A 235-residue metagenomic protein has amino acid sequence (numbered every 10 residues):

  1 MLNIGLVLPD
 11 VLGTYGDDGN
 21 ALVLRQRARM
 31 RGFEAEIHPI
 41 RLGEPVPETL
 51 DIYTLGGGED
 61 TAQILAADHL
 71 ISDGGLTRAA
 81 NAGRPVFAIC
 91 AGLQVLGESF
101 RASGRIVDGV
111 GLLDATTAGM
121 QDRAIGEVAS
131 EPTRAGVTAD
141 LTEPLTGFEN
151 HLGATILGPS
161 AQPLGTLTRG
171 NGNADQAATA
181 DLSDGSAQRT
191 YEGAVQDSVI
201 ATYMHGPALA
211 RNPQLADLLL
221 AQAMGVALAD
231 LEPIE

Functional and structural regions predicted by a protein language model:
M1, T49-L50, A82-R84, R105-D108 (+2 more regions): Short coil/turn connectors at secondary-structure junctions
M1-N81, T116, A210-E235: N-terminal beta1-alpha1 cap of cysteine-dependent amidohydrolase-like domains
L6, I37, L112, G147-E149 (+1 more regions): Conserved beta-strand scaffold positions in the cores of enzyme catalytic domains, especially in NTP/NDP-utilizing
L8-D10, L152-A154, G206-A208: Glycine-rich beta-alpha junction loops
T54-L55, A88, T202: Redox-cofactor binding/interface segments in oxidoreductases and associated redox assembly factors
D60-G136: Cysteine-nucleophile active-site neighborhood
R105-G193: Pocket-forming structural segment of enzyme catalytic cores
S186-M224: A glycine-centered loop/beta-turn motif at secondary-structure junctions
